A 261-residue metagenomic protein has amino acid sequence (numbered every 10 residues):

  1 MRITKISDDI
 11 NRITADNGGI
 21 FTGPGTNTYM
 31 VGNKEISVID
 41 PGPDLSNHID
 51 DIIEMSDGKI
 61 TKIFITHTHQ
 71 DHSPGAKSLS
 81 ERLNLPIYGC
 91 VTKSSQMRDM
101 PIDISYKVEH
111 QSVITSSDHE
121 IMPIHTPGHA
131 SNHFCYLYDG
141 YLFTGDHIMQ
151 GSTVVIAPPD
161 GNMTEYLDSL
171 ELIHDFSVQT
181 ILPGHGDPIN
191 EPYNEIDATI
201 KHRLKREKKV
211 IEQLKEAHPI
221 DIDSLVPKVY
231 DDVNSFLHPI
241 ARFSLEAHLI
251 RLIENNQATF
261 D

Functional and structural regions predicted by a protein language model:
R2-M55, F134-Q150: Conserved beta-strand hairpin/beta-sheet module of binuclear metal-dependent hydrolase folds, prominently
D9, I52, H185, V210 (+1 more regions): Residue-level signal for inorganic ion chemistry
N17-P24, P43-H119: Active-site HxH/HxHxD metal-binding segment of metal-dependent hydrolases
S37-V38, P43-D44, E120-H125, S131-Q213: Metallo-beta-lactamase
T66-H72, H129, H185, H248: Histidine-centered divalent metal-coordination motifs
Q213-D261: C-terminal regulatory/interaction regions
